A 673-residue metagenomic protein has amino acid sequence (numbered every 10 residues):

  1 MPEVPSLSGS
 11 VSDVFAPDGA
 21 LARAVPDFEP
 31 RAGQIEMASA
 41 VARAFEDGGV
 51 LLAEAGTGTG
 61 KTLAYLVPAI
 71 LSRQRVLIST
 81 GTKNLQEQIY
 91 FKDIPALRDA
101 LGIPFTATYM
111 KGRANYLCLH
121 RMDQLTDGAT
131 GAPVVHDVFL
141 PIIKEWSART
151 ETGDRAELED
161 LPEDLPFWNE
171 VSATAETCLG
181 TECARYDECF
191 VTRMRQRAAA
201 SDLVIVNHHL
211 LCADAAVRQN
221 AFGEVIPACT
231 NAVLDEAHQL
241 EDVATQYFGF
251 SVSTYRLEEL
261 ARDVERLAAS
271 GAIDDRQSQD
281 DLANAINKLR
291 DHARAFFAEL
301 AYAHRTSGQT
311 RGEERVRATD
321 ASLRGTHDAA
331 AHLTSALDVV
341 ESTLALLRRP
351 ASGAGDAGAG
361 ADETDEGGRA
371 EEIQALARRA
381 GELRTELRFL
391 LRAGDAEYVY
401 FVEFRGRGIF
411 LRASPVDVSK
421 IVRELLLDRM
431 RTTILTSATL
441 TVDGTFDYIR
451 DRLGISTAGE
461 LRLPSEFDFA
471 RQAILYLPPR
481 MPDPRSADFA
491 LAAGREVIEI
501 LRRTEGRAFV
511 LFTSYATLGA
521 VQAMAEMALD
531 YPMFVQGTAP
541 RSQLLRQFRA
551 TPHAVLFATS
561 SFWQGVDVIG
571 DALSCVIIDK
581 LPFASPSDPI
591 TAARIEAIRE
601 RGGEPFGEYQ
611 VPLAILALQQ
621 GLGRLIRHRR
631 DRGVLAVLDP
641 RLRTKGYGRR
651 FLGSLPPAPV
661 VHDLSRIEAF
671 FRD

Functional and structural regions predicted by a protein language model:
P2-A24, T57, Q74-D202, H208-H209 (+4 more regions): A substrate-engagement module of RecA-like helicase motors
P2-L52: Conserved pre-motif I regulatory segment
A42-R43, T62-R75, K92-A96: Walker A/P-loop NTP-binding motif
E46-Y65: Walker A/P-loop
L71, E87, A175-T177, E182-S335 (+1 more regions): Signature of the SF2 helicase/ATPase Hel1-core->accessory helical subdomain module
N169-V204, A215-G223, V340-M481, A487-E496 (+3 more regions): A contiguous, basic/glycine-rich beta-loop/short-helix subdomain that forms a polymer-engagement track
E466, P478-D488, T538-R643: Conserved RecA-like P-loop NTPase helicase motor core
T513-G537: Conserved helicase motor "Helicase C" RecA-like lobe of SF1/SF2 P-loop NTPases
